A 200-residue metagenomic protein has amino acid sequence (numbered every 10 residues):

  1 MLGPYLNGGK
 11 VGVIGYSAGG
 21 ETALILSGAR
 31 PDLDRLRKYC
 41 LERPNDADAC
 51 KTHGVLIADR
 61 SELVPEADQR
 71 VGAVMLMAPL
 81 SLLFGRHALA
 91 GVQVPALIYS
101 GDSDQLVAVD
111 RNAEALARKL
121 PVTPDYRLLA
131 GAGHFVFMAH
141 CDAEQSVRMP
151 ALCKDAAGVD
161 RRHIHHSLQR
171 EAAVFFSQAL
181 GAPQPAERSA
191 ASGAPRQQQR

Functional and structural regions predicted by a protein language model:
M1-S17, E21, D32, E62-E66: Gly/Ser-rich "nucleophile elbow"/oxyanion-hole loop immediately N-terminal to the catalytic nucleophile in hydrolases
T22-L26: Hydrolases whose catalytic domains are alpha/beta-hydrolase-1, hotdog thioesterase, or metallo-beta-lactamase-like
L33-V55, E66-P79: A conserved short beta-strand
L82-L83, S103-V107, H134-F135: Acidic catalytic loop of the alpha/beta-hydrolase fold
V92, I98-S100: Short beta-strand/loop motif that positions the catalytic acidic residue of the alpha/beta-hydrolase fold
V94, A108-K119, C141: Short alpha-helix in the alpha/beta-hydrolase fold that links the catalytic acid
K119-C153: Catalytic histidine neighborhood in serine/cysteine hydrolases with alpha/beta-hydrolase-type architecture
A143-R200: Catalytic active-site module of serine/aspartate enzymes centered on a nucleophile-bearing elbow/loop
